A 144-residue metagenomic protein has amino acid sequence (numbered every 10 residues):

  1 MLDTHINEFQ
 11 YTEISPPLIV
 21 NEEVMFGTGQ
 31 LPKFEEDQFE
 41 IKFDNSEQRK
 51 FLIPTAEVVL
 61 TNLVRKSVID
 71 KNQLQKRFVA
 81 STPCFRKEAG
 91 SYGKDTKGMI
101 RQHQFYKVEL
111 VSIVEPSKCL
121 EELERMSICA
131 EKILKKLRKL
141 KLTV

Functional and structural regions predicted by a protein language model:
M1-V144: TRNA-recognition modules of translation machinery and tRNA-sensing kinases, especially anticodon-binding
